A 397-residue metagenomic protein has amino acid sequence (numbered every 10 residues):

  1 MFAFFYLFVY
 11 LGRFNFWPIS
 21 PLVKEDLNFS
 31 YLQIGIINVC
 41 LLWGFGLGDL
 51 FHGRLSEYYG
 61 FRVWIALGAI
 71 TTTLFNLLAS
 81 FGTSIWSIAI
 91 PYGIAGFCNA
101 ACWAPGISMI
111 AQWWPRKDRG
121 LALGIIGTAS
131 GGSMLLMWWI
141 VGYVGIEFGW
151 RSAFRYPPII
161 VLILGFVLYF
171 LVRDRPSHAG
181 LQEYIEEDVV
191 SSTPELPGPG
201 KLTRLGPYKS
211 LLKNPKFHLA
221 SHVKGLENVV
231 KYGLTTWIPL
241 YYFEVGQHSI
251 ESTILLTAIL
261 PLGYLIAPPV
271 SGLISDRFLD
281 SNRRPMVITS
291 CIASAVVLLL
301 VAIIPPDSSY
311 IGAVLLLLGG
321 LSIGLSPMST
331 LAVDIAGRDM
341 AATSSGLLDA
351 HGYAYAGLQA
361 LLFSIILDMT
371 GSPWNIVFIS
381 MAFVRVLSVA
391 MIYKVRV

Functional and structural regions predicted by a protein language model:
F16-P18, N214-P269, Q359: Extracytoplasmic gate region of multi-pass secondary transporters
N28, G60, F81-W86, P115 (+2 more regions): Helix-breaking motifs and short loop linkers at transmembrane-helix boundaries and internal kinks in secondary membrane
L47-W86: Conserved MFS/SLC helix-loop-helix module at the cytosolic interface between two early adjacent transmembrane helices
Y58-A69, D276-C291: Cytoplasmic membrane-interface "Motif A"-like loop-to-helix N-cap segments of 12-TM Major Facilitator Superfamily
P91-G132: Cytoplasmic helix-loop-helix junction between adjacent transmembrane helices in 12-TM secondary transporters
I126-S177: Helix-loop-helix hairpin linking two adjacent transmembrane segments in secondary transporters
S281-M328: C-terminal transmembrane helical hairpin of 12-TM major facilitator-type secondary transporters
I335-T370: A late C-terminal transmembrane helix in Major Facilitator Superfamily
